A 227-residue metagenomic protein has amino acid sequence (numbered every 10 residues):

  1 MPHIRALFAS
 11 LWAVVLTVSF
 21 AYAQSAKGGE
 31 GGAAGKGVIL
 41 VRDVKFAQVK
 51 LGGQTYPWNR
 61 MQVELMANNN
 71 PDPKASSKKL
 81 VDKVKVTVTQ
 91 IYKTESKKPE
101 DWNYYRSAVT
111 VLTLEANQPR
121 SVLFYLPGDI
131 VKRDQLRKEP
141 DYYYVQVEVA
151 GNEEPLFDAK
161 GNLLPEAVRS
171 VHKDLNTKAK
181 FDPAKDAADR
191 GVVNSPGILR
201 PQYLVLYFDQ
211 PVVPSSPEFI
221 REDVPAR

Functional and structural regions predicted by a protein language model:
M1-A6: N-terminal secretory signal peptides that target proteins for export/translocation
A9-S19: Bacterial N-terminal signal peptides
Q24-F46, Y56-W58, V81, I130-Y144 (+1 more regions): A broad structural signal for short, well-ordered beta-strand segments within beta-sheet-rich domains
Q24-T55, D189, V193-R227: Short, compositionally biased P/S/T/A/G/V-rich stretches that sit at domain boundaries
G52-K85: Contiguous beta-strand segments within globular domains
P73-Y142: Structured domain cores in non-transmembrane regions
K83-I91, D129-L206: Internal, hydrophobic beta-strand segments that form the core of beta-sheet-rich folds
